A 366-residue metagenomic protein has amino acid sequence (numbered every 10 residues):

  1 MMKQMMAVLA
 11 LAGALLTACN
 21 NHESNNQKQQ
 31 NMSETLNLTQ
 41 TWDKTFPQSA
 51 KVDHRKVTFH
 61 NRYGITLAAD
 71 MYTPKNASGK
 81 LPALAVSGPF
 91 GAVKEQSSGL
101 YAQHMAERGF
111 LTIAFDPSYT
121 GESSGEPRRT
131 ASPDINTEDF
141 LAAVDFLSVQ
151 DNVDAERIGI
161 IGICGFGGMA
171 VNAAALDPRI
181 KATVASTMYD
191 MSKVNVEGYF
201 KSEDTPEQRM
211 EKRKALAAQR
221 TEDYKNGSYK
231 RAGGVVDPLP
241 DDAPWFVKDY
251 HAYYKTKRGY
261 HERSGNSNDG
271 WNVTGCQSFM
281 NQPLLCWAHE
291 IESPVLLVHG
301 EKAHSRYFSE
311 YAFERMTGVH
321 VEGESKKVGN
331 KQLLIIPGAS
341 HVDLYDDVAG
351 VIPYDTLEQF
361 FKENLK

Functional and structural regions predicted by a protein language model:
E34-G79: N-terminal cap/lid segment of alpha/beta-hydrolase-fold proteins
G79-P89: Short beta-strand element of the alpha/beta-hydrolase
G91-Q103, P117: The serine-hydrolase catalytic nucleophile loop
K94, T120-A155, G159, D347-P353: Catalytic nucleophile-loop/oxyanion-hole region of alpha/beta-hydrolase and closely related hydrolase-like folds
H104-S124: Conserved alpha/beta-hydrolase
V171-K255: Alpha/beta-hydrolase-fold enzymes
I291, L297-H299: Short beta-strand/loop motif that positions the catalytic acidic residue of the alpha/beta-hydrolase fold
P337-K366: Catalytic active-site module of serine/aspartate enzymes centered on a nucleophile-bearing elbow/loop
